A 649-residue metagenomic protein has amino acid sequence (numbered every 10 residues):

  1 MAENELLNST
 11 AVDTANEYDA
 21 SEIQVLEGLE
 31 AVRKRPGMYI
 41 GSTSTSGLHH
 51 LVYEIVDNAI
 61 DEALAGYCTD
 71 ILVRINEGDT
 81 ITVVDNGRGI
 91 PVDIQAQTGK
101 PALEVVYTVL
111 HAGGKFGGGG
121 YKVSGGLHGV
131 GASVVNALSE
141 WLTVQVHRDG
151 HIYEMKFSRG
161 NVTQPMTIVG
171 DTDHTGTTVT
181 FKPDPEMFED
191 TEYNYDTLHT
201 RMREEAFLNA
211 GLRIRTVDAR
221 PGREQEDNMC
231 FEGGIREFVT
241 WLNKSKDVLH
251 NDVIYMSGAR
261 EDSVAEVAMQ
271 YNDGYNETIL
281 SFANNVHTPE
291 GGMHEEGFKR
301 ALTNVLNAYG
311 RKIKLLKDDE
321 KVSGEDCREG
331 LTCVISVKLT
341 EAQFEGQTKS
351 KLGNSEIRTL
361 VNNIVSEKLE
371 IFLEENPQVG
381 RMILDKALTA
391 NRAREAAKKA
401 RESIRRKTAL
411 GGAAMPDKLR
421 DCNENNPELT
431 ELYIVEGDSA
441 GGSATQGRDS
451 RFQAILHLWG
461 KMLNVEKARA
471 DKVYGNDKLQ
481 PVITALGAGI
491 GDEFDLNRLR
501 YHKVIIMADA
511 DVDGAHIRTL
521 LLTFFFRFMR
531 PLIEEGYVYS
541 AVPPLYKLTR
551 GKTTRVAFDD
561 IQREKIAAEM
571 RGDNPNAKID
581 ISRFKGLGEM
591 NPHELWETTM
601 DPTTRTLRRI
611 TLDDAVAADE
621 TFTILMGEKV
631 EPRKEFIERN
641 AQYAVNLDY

Functional and structural regions predicted by a protein language model:
M1-D19, L29, Y53, D61-A63 (+12 more regions): GHKL-family ATPase ATP-binding module
A20-R35: Mature N-terminal segment immediately following signal peptide/propeptide cleavage in secreted/periplasmic
K34-Y53: Conserved short strand/loop->alpha-helix "switch" segment adjacent to the catalytic nucleotide/phosphoryl-transfer site
D61-E62, G89-I90, V512-D513: Residues immediately C-terminal
I90-G113: Short conserved segment of the HATPase_c
A96, Q343-R358, V556-Q562, I566 (+1 more regions): Helical (often loop-to-helix) elements that flank the catalytic cores of nucleotide-handling enzymes
R392-G411, N426-E431, G442, Q446-R448 (+2 more regions): C-terminal interaction appendages of subunits in large macromolecular complexes
